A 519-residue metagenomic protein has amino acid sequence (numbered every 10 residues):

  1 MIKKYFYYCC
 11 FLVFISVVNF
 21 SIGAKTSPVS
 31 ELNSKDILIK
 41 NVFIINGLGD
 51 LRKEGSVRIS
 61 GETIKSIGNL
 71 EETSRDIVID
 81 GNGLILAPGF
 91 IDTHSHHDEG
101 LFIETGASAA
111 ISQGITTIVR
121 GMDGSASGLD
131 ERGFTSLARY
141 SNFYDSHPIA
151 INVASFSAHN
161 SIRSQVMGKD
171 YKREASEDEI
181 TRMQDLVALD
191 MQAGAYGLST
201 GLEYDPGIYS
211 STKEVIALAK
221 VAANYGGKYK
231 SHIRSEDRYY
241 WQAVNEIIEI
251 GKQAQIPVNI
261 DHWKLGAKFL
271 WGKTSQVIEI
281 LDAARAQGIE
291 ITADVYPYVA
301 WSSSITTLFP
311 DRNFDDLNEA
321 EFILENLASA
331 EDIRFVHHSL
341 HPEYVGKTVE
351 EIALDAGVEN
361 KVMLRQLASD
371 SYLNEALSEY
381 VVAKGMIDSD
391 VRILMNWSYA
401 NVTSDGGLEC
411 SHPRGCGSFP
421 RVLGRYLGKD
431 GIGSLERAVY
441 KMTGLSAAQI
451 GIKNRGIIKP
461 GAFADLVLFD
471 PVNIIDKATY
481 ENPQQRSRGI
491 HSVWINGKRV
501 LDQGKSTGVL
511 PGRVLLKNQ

Functional and structural regions predicted by a protein language model:
Y8-N19: Bacterial N-terminal signal peptides
K25-D36, I44-G89: Histidine-rich, glycine-flanked metal-binding segment
V42, D316-E319, R392-Y399, D405 (+2 more regions): C-terminal cap of metal-dependent C-N hydrolases
V42, V57, E62, G83 (+13 more regions): Divalent metal-coordination and catalytic microenvironments
I44-S56, A376-M386, V391, G433-V439 (+1 more regions): Acidic, glycine-enriched loop/beta-strand segments at the rims of small-molecule binding/catalytic pockets
G81-L86, F90-I91, S95, F102-L198 (+3 more regions): Divalent-metal coordination cores built from histidine and acidic residues
L129-G133, A138-Y144, I149, N160-R173 (+3 more regions): Polyanionic/metal-chelating signatures
R173, Q184-F309: Functional cores that coordinate and move charged inorganic groups
